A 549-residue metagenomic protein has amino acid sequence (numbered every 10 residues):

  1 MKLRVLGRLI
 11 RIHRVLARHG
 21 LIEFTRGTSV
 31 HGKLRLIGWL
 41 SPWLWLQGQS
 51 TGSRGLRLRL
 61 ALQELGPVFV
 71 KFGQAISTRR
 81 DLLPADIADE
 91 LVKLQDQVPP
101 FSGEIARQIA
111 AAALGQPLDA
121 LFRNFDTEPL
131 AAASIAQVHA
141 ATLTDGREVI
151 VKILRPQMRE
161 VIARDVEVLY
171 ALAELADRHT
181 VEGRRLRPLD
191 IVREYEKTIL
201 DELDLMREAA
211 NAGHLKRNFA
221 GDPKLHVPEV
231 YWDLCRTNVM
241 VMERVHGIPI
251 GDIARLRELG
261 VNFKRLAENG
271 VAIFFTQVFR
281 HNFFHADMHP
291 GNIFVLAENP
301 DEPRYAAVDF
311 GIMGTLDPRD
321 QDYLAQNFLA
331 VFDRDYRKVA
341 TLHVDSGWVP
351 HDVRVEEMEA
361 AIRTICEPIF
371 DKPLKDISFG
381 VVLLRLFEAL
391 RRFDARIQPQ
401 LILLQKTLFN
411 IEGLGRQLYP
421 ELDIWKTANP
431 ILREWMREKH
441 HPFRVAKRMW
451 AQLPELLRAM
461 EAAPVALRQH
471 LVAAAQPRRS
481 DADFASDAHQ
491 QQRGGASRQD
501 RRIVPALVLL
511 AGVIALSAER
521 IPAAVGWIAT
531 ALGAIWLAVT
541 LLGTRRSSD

Functional and structural regions predicted by a protein language model:
M1-Q137, D145, A163-P188, A534 (+2 more regions): N-terminal accessory/targeting segments that precede structured cores
I22, R26-L36, L46-G48, G52-S53 (+5 more regions): Helix-rich C-lobe and terminal helical cap/extension of kinase-like folds
W43-L60, R79, D89-Q97, I153-M158 (+5 more regions): Short hinge/gating elements
A85, V92-P99, A111-A112, R159-R164 (+6 more regions): ATP-dependent phospho-/nucleotidyl transfer catalytic cores
A140, R147-R155: Glycine-rich ATP phosphate-binding loop
A141-T142, M288: Conserved beta3 strand of the Hanks-type protein kinase catalytic N-lobe
G291-V295: Hydrophobic residue at the +6 position relative to the catalytic HRD Asp in the kinase catalytic loop
V525-I535: Hydrophobic core segments of alpha-helical transmembrane domains in multi-pass membrane proteins
